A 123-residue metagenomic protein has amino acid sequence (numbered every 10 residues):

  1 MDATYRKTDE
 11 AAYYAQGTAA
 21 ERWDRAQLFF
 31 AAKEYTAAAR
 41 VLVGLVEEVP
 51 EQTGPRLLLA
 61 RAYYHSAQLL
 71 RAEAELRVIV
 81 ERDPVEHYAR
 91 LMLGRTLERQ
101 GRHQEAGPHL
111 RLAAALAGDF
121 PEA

Functional and structural regions predicted by a protein language model:
M1-T18, R22: Long, contiguous interaction/recruitment modules in multidomain scaffold/adaptor proteins
Y14, E48, R82, A115-F120: Structural marker of alpha-solenoid helical repeat scaffolds
A15-E48: Alpha-helical segment of the N-proximal tetratricopeptide repeat
A32-R40, S66-V78, Q100-L112: Structural signature of tandem alpha-helical TPR/SEL1-like repeats, specifically the intra-repeat loop/turn
H87, L91-P121: TPR/TPR-like (Sel1-like) alpha-helical repeat modules
